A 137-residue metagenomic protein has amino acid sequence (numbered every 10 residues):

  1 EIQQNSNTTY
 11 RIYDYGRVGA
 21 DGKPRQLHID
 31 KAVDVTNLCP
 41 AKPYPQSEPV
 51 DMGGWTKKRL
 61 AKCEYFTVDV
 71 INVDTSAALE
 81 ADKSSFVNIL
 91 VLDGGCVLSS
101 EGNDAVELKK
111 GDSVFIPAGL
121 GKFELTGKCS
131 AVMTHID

Functional and structural regions predicted by a protein language model:
E1, S47, V68-V70, N88 (+1 more regions): Conserved hydrophobic/aromatic beta-strand scaffold that supports enzyme active sites
E1-T8, A105, A118-D137: Ligand-binding loop in jelly-roll beta-barrel domains
N7, Y65, S76, F86 (+5 more regions): Short, glycine-/Ser/Thr-/acidic-enriched flexible segments
Y10-K83: C-terminal amphipathic alpha-helical segment
N72, L90, E107, F115 (+1 more regions): Well-ordered beta-strand positions
V73-G102, G111: Glycine- and acidic-residue-biased ligand/ion/polar-headgroup-sensing regions
S100-L120: Short acidic-glycine-tyrosine-enriched beta hairpin
